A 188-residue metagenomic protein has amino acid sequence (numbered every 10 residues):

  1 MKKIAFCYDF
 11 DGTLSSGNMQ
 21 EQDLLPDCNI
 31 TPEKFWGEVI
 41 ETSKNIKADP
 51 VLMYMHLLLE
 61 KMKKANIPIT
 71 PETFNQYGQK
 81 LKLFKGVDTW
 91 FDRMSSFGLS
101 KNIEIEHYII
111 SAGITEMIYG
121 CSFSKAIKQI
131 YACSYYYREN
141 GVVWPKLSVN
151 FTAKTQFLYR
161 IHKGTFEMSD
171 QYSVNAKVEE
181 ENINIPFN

Functional and structural regions predicted by a protein language model:
M1-V143: Alpha-helical substrate-recognition element adjacent to the catalytic core
A132-N188: Conserved acidic, metal-coordinating active-site core of Asp-based, Mg2+-dependent phosphoryl-transfer enzymes
